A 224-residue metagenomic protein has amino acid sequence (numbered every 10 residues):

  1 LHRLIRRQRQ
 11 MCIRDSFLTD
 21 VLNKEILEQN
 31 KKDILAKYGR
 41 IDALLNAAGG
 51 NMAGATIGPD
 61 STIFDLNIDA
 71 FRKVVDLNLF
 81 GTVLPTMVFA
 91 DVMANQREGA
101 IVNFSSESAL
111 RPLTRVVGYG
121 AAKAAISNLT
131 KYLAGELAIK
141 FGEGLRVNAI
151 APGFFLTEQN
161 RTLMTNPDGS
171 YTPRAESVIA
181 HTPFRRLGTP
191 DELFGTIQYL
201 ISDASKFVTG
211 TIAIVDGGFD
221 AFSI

Functional and structural regions predicted by a protein language model:
L1-R9, I13: Single conserved hydrophobic/aromatic residue that forms the stacking wall/gate of nucleotide- or nucleobase-binding
E28, N51-R72, N95, R115-G118: Conserved mid-core segment of classical short-chain dehydrogenase/reductases
D42, G50, F64-V83, E98 (+3 more regions): Catalytic Tyr-X3-Lys loop
K73-N95, A134-G135, I139, S202: Amphipathic alpha-helical dimer-interface segment in Rossmann-like NAD(P)H-dependent oxidoreductases
T86, A122-A125, T130: Active-site helix of classical SDR
S106: Residue(s) in the substrate-gating loop at a strand-loop-helix junction that position the organic substrate next
R111, Q198, T209-I224: Short C-terminal tail/terminal secondary-structure segment of NAD(P)H-dependent dehydrogenase/reductase domains
F141, R146, V208-G210: Short, small/polar-rich loop/turn modules that mediate ligand/substrate recognition or access, typified
